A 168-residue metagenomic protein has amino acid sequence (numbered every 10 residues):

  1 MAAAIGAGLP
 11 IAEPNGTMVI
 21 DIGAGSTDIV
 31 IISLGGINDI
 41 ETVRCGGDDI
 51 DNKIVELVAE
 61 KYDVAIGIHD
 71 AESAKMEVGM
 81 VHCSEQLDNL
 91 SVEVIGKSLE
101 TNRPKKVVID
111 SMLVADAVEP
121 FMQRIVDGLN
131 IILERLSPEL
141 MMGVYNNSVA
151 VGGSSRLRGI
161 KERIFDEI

Functional and structural regions predicted by a protein language model:
M1-I20: Conserved phosphate-binding catalytic cores of ATP/NTP-utilizing and phosphoryl-transfer enzymes
G6-L9, V30-S33, E41, V55 (+1 more regions): Short acidic, glycine/serine/threonine-rich loops at helix termini
P10, A117-V144: Phosphate/ATP-binding catalytic cores across multiple sugar-kinase/actin-like superfamilies, primarily ASKHA
I11, I22-S26, L34-G36, M142 (+1 more regions): Short flexible coil/turn linkers enriched for glycine and charged/polar residues that connect secondary-structure
V19-S26, I32-G36, G46-D48, G152-S154: A short acidic Gly-Thr/Ser loop motif
D21, I54, L129, A150: Residue-level signature of catalytic and energy-coupling elements of molecular machines, predominantly ATP/GTP-dependent
S33-E119: Phosphate-binding glycine-rich/basic clefts of nucleotide- and phosphate-handling proteins, predominantly
M142-I164: Glycine-rich phosphate-binding loops at beta-strand->alpha-helix junctions
